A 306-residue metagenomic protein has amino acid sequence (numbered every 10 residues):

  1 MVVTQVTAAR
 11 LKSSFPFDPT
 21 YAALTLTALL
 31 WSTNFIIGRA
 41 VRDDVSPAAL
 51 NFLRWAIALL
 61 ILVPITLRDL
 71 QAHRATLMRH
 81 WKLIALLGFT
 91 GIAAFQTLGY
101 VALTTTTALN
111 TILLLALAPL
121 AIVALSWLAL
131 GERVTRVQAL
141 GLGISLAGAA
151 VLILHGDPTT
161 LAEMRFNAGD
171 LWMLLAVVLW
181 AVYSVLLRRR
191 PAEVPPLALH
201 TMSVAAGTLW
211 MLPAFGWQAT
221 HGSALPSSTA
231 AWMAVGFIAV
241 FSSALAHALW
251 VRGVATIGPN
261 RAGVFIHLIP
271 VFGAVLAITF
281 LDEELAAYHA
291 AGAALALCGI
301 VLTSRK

Functional and structural regions predicted by a protein language model:
V2-F52, A162-R189, L209-P213: Glycine-/small-residue-enriched transmembrane alpha-helix faces in small-molecule transporters and effluxers
P16-Y21, D44-A48, F52, T76-K82 (+3 more regions): Juxtamembrane helix-entry segments on the extracytoplasmic side of multipass membrane proteins
A22, N34, I57-I61, L114-L128 (+5 more regions): Alpha-helical transmembrane segments of compact multi-pass small-molecule transporters, enriched in specific families
A28, N51-L53, Q96, L109-L117 (+2 more regions): Helix-helix packing/entry segments at the starts of transmembrane helices
L30, N34-F35, V63-L115, V151 (+1 more regions): Specific transmembrane alpha-helical segments of multi-pass solute transporters/efflux pumps, especially DMT/EamA
S32, I36, G88-A93, T97 (+6 more regions): Hydrophobic/small/kink-forming positions within alpha-helical transmembrane segments of polytopic membrane proteins
L59-L62, I122-A124, L128, T159-A219 (+2 more regions): Transmembrane alpha-helical segments that form core, pore/gating elements of small-molecule transporters/exporters
L62, A85, L125, V134-G156 (+4 more regions): Hydrophobic transmembrane alpha-helices of multi-pass small-molecule transport proteins
